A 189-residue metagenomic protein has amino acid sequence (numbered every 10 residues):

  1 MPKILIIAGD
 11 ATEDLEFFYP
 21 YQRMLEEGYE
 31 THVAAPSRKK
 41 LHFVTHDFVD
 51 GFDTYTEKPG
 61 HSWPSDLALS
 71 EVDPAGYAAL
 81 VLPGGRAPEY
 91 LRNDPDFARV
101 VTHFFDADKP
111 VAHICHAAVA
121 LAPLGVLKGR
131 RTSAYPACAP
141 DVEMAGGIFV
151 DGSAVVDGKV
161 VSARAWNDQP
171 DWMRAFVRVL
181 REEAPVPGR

Functional and structural regions predicted by a protein language model:
M1-A107, A120-G129, A139-R189: Extended, subdomain-level signal for the structured scaffold at the beginning of enzyme domains
I114-A117: Short, thiol/selenol-centered motifs that function as redox-active sites or metal-ligating centers
T132: Anionic-ligand binding patches
